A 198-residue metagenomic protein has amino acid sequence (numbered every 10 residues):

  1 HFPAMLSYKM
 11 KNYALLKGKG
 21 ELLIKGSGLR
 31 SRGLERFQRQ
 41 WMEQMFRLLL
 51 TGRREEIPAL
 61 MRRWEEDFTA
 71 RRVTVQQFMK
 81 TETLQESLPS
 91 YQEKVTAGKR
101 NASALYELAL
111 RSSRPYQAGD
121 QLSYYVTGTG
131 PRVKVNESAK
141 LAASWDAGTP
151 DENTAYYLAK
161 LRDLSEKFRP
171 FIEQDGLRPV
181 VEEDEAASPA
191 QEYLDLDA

Functional and structural regions predicted by a protein language model:
H1-A198: DNA-dependent DNA polymerase catalytic subunits
